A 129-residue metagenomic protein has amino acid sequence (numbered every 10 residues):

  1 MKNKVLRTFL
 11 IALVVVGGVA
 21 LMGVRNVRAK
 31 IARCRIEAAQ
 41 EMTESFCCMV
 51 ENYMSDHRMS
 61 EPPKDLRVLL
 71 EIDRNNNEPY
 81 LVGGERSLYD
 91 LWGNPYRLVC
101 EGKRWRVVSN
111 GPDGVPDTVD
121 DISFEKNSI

Functional and structural regions predicted by a protein language model:
K2-E41: Amphipathic alpha-helical segments typified by the pilin-like N-terminal helix that continues immediately C-terminal
Q40, E44, C48-I129: Low-complexity, acidic interaction segments enriched in glycine
